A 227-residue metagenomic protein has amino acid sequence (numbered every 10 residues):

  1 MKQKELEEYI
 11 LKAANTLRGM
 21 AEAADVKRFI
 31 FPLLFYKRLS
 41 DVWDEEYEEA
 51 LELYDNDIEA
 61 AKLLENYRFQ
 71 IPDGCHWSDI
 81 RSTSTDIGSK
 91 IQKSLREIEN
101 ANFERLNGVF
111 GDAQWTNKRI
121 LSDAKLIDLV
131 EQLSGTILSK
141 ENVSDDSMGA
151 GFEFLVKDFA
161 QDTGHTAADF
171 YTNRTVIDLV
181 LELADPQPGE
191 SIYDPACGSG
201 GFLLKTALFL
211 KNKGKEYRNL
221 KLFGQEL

Functional and structural regions predicted by a protein language model:
M1-P188: Non-catalytic, mostly N-terminal accessory regions of nucleic-acid modification and defense proteins
T166-L227: Conserved S-adenosyl-L-methionine
